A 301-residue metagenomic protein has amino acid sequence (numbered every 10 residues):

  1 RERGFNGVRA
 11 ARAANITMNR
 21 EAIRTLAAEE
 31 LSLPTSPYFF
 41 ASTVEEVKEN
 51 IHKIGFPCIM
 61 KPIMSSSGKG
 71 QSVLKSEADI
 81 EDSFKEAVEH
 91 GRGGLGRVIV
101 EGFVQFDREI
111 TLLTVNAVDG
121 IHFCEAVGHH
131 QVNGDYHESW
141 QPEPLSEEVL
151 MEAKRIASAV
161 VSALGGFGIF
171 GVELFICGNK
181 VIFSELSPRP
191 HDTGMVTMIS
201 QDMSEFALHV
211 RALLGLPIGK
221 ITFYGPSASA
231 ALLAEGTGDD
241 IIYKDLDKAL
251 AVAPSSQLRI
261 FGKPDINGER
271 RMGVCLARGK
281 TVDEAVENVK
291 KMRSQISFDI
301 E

Functional and structural regions predicted by a protein language model:
E2-G4, L31, I54, P254: Short, structured coil segments at secondary-structure junctions
R3-A11, P34-T35: Short hydrophobic/aromatic-enriched beta-strand-loop microsegments
I16-V160: Active-site nucleotide/adenylate-binding loops and adjacent lid/helix of ATP-dependent enzymes
P37, P57-M60, G96-E101, F170-G171 (+2 more regions): A short linear hydrophobic-aromatic micro-motif
N116-G120, V132, I176-N179, G279-T281: Short acidic-glycine loop/turn motifs at beta-strand connectors
H122, F170, I182-E185: Protein kinase-like catalytic core scaffold
M151-V172, C177, S187-D239: Active-site "cap" helix and flanking loop/linker of ATP-utilizing ligase/carboxylase catalytic domains
R211-E301: Peripheral (often C-terminal) accessory segments that flank ATP-dependent C-N-forming ligase machineries
